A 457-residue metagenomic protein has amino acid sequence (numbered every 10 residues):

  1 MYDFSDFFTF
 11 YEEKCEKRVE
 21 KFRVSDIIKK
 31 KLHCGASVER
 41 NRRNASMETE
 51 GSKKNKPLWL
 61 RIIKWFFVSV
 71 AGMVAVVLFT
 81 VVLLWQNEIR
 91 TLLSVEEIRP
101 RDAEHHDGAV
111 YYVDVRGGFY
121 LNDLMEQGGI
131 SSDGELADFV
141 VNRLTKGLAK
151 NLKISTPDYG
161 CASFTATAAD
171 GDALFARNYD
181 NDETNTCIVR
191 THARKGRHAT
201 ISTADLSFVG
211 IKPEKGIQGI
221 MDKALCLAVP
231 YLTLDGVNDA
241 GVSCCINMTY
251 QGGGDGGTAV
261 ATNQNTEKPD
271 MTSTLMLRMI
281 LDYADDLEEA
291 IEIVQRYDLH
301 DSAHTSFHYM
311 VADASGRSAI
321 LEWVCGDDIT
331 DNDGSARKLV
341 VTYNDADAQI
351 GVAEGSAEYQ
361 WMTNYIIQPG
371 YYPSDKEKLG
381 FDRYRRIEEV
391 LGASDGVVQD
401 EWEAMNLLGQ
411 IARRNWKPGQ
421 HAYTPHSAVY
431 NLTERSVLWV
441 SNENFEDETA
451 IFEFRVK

Functional and structural regions predicted by a protein language model:
Y2, T9-A36, R40-S46: Short, positively charged and aromatic/hydrophobic N-terminal segments
I28, E39, E48-N55, W59 (+3 more regions): N-terminal mature-domain region immediately after signal-peptide cleavage in secreted/organellar precursors
R197-G210, I350-S374: A recognition module on extended beta-rich or small alphabeta surfaces enriched in W/G with H and D/E
I246-Y250, M276, V294, D313-S315 (+1 more regions): Short, structured patches in soluble enzyme cores that scaffold and shape functional sites
I293, S306-F307, V324-C325, V440-F445 (+1 more regions): Composition- and surface-driven signal marking solvent-exposed, interaction-prone regions in large proteins
Q295-S318, N364, Q368, Y372-V397 (+1 more regions): Internal, well-folded beta-alpha domain core
H304-W361: Extended amphipathic alpha-helical segments with heptad-repeat/coiled-coil character used for oligomerization, fusion
